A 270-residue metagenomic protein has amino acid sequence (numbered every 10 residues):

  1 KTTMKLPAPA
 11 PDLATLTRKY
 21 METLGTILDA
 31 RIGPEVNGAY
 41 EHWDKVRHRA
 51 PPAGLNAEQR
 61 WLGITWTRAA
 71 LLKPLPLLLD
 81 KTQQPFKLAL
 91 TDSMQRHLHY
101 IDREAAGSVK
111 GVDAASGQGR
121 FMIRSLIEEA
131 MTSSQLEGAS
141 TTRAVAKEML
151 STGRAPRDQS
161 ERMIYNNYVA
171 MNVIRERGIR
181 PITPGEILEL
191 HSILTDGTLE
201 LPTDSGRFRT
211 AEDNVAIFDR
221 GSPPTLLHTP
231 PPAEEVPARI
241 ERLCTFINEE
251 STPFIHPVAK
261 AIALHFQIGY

Functional and structural regions predicted by a protein language model:
K1-Y270: FIC/Doc superfamily catalytic core
